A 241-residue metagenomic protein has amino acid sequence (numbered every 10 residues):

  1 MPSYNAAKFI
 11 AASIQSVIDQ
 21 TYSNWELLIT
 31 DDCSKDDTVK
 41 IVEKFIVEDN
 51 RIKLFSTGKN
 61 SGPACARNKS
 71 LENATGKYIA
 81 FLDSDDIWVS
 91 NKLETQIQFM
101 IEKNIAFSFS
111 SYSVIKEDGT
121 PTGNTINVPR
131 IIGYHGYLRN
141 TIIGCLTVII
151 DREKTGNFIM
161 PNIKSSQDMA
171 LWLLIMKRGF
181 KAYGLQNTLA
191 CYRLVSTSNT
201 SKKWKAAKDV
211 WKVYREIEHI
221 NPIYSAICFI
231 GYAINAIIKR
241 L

Functional and structural regions predicted by a protein language model:
A6-D19: Short, well-formed alpha-helical segments that are part of the catalytic scaffolds of diverse glycosyltransferases
F9-A11, C33-K44, I87, N91: Acidic helix N-cap motif at the loop->helix transition within catalytic regions of sugar-transfer enzymes
S16, S23, D31-K40, K59 (+1 more regions): A conserved acidic beta->alpha catalytic loop
T57-A74, T95: Glycine-rich, basic loop-to-helix element that forms the pyrophosphate-binding segment of sugar-nucleotide handling
E72, N124-K205, D209, V213: Conserved nucleotide-sugar donor-binding catalytic segment
I79: Short aromatic/hydrophobic "clamp" motif used to bind/position activated sugar donors
D83-I87, S111: The conserved acidic donor/metal-binding loop of glycosyltransferases
N91-T122: Conserved donor NDP-sugar-binding/catalytic core segment of glycosyltransferases
